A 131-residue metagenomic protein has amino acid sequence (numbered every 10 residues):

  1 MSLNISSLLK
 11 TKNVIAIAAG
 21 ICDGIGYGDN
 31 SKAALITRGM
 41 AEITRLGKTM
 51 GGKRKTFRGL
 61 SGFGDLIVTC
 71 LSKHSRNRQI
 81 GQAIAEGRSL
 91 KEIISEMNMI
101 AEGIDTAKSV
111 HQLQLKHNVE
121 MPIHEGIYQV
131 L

Functional and structural regions predicted by a protein language model:
M1-A16, K53-G62: Conserved Rossmann-fold dehydrogenase catalytic segment
M1-S2, K10, A19-I21, R38-G39 (+1 more regions): Fold-independent oxyanion-binding glycine-rich loops and adjacent beta-strand/coil segments at enzyme active sites
N4-K12, G26-A33, V68, M97-I100: A short glycine-threonine-serine/GTX helix/turn-capping micro-motif
K10-N13, G39, R76, T106: Catalytic-loop motifs flanking and including active-site residues across diverse enzymes
A18, D29-R58: Oxyanion-binding "anion nests"
A19-D23, K48-R58, G62-L131: NAD(P)-dependent Rossmann-like dehydrogenase/reductase catalytic/cofactor-binding core
